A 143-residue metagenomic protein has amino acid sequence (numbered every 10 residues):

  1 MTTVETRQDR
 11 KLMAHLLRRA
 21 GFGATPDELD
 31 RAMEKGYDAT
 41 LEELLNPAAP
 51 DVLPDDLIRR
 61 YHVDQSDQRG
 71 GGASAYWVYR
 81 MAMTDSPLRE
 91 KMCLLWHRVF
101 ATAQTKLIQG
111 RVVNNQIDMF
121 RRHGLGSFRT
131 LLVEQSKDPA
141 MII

Functional and structural regions predicted by a protein language model:
T2-Q8, A24-E34, D38, E42 (+1 more regions): Primarily short, surface-exposed interaction patches in extracytoplasmic proteins
R10-A24: Mature N-terminal segment immediately following signal peptide/propeptide cleavage in secreted/periplasmic
A39-Q65: Short, charged early-sequence alpha-helical segments and their helix-coil boundaries
